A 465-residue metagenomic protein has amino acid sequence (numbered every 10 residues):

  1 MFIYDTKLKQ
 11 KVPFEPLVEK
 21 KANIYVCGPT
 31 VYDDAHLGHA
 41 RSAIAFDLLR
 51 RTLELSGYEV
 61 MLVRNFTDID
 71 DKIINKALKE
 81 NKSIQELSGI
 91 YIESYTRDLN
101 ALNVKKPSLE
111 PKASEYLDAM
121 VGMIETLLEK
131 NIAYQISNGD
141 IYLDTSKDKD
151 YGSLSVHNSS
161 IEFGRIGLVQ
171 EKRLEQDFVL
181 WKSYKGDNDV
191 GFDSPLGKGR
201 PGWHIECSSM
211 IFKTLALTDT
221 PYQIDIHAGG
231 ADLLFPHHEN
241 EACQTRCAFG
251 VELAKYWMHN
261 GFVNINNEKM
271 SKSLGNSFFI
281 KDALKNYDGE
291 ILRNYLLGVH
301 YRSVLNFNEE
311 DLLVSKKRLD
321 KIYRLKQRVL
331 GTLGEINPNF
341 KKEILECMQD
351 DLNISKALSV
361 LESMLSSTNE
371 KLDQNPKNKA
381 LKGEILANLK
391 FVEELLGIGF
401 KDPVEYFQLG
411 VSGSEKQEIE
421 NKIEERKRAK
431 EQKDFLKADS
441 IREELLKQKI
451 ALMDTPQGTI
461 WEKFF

Functional and structural regions predicted by a protein language model:
M1-Y32, D47, D118-T332: Alpha-helical recognition segments enriched in aromatics with Gly/Pro capping that present substrate-recognition
L8-P13, L17-N103, L452-W461: N-terminal, positively charged nucleic-acid-binding surface of large information/translation enzymes
F66-D70, I92-Y95, K105-M120, N138-K147: Short, glycine/charge-rich beta-strand/loop segments that flank catalytic centers and engage negatively charged groups
L78-I84, S108-S114, G230: The substrate-binding groove and active-site-proximal loops of carbohydrate-active enzymes, especially glycoside
Y95, N100-K106, I124, L128-A133: Active-site pocket-lining segments that scaffold enzyme catalytic pockets across diverse folds
K269-K272, N276-F465: Structural preference for alpha-helix termini/caps and helix-kink/transition segments
